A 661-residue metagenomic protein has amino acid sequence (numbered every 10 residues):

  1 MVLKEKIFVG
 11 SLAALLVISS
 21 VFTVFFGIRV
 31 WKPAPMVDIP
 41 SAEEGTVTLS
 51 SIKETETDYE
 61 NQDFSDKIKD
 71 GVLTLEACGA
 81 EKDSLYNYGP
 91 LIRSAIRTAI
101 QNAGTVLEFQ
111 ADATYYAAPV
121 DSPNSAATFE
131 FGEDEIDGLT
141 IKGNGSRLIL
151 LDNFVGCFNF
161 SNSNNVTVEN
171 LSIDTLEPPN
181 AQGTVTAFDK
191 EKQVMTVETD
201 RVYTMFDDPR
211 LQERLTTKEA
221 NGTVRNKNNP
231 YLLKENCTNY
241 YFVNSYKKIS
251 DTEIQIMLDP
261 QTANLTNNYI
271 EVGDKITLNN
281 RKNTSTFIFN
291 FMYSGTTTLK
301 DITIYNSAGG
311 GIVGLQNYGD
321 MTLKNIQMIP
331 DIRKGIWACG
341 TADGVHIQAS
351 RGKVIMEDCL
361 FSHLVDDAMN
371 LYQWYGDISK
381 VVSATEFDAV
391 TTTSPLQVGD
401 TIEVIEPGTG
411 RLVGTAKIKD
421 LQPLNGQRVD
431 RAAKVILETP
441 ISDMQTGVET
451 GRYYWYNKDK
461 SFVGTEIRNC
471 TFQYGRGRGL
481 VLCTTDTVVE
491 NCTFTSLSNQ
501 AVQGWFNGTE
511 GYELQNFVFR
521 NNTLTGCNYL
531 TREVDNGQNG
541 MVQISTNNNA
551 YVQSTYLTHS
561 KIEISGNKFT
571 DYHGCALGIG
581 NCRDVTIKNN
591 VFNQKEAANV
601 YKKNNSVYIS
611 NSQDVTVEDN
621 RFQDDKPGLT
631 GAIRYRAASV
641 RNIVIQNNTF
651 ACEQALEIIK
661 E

Functional and structural regions predicted by a protein language model:
V21-A42: Sec-dependent signal peptide cleavage junction
M36-L91: Right-handed parallel beta-helix/beta-solenoid
C78-G79, G89-I100, G104-L139, N144-N159 (+3 more regions): N-terminal extracellular ligand-recognition/capping segment immediately after the signal peptide
A118, L150-C157, E177-Q182, S285-F287 (+13 more regions): Short glycine/acidic-rich loop motifs that flank beta-strands on beta-rich extracellular proteins
I136, G143, N153, F158 (+37 more regions): Parallel beta-helix/beta-solenoid
L176, Q182, E198-I249, T392-R428: Ser/Thr/Gly-rich low-complexity blocks that favor extended beta-strand/coil architectures
K234-S285, Q422-T465, Q473: Small/polar beta-strand repeat architecture
